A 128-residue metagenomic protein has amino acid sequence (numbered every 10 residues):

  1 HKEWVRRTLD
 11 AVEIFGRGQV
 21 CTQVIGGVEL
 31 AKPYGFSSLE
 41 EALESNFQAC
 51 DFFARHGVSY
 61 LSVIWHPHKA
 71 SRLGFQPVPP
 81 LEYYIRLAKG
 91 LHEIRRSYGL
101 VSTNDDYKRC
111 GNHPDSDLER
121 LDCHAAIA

Functional and structural regions predicted by a protein language model:
K2-E3: Catalytic core segments in nucleotide and nucleic-acid processing enzymes
R6-Q19, V28-A128: Auxiliary Fe-S-binding modules of radical SAM enzymes
